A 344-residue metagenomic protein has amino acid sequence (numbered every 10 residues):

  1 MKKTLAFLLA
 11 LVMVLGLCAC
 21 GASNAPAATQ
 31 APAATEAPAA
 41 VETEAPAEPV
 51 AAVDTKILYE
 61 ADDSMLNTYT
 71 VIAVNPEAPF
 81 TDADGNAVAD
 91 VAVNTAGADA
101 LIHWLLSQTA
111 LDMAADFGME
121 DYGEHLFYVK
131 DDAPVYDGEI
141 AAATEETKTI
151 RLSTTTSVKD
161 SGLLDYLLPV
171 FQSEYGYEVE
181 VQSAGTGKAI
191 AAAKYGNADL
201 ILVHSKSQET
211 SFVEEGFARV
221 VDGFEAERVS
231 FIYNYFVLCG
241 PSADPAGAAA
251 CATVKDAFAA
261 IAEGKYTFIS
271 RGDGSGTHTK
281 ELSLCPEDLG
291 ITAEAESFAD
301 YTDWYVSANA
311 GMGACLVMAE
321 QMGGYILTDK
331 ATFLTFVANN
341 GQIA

Functional and structural regions predicted by a protein language model:
M1-L9: Positively charged n-region of N-terminal signal peptides that target proteins for export
L9, M13-L17: Hydrophobic core
C18-Q30: Bacterial lipoprotein signal-peptidase II cleavage site
A19-C20, H204, D329: Conserved residues at the C-terminal ends of beta-strands
A37-E178, G187, A191, N197 (+3 more regions): Exported/periplasmic ABC-transporter solute-binding proteins
D62-N67, V221-A243, V254: Short Pro/Gly-enriched coil loops immediately N-terminal to beta-strands
D199-Y233: Acidic, polar ligand-binding/catalytic clefts
